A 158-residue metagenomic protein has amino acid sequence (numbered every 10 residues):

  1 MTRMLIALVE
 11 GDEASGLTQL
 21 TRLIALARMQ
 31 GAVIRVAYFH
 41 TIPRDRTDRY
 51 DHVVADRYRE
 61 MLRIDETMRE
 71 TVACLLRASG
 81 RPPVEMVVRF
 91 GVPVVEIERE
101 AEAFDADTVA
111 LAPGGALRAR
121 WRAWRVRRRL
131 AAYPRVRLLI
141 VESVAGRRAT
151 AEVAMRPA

Functional and structural regions predicted by a protein language model:
T2-H52, Y133, I140-S143, A158: Small/aliphatic-rich secondary-structure junction motif
G16, D65, F90-G91, A119: A conditional alpha-helix N-cap/helix-loop micro-motif detector
L17, R46-R49, E98-R99, W121-R122 (+1 more regions): Short, well-ordered secondary-structure micro-motifs
A32-V33, P82, A106, V136: Short glycine/serine/threonine/alanine-rich loop segments
V54-T67: A short acidic, glycine-rich active-site loop that binds or catalyzes chemistry on phosphate/adenosine moieties
R77-V109, A145-A158: Structural beta-alpha unit
T108-P134, R147-R148: Glycine-rich, Arg-bearing micro-motifs that act as flexible, cationic patches
